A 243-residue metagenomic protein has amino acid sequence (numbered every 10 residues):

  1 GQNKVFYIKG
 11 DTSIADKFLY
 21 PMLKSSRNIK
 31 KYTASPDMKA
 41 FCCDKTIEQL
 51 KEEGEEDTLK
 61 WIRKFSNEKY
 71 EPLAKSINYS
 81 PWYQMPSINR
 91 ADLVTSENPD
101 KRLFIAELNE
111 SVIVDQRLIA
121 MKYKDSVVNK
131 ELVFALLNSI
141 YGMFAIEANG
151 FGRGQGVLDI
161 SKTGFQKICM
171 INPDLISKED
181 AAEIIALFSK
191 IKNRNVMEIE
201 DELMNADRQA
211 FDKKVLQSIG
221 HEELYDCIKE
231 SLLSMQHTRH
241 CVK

Functional and structural regions predicted by a protein language model:
G1-A186, K190, V196: Polybasic, glycine- and aromatic-enriched phosphate-binding surface used to engage nucleic acids
D57, K64-F65, N172-K243: Non-catalytic DNA-recognition/assembly elements of restriction-modification systems
